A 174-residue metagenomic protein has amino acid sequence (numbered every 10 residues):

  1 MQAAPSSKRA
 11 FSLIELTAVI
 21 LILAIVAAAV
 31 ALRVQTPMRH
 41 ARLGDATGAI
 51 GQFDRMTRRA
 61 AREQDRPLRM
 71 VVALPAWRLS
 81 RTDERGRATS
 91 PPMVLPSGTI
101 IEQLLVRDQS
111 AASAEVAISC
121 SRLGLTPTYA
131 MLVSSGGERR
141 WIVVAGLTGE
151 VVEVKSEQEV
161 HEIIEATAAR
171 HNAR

Functional and structural regions predicted by a protein language model:
M1-I20, I25, A29-R55, R59 (+3 more regions): N-terminal helix-rich module
